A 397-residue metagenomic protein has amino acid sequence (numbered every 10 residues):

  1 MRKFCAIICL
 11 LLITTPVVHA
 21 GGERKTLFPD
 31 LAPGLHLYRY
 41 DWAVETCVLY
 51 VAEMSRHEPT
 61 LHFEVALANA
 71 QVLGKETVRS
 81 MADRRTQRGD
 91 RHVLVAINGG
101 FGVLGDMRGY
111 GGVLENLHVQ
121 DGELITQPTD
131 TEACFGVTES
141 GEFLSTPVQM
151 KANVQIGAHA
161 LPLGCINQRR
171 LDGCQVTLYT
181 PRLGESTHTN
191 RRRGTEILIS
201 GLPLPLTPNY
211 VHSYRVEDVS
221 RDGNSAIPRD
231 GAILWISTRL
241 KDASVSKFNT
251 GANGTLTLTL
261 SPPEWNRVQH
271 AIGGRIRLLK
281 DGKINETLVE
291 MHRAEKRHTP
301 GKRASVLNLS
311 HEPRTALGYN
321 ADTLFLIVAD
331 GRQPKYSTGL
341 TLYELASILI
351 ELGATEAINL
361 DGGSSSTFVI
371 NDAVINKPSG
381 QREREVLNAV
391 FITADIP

Functional and structural regions predicted by a protein language model:
F4-I13: Sec-dependent N-terminal signal peptides
I13-H19: C-terminal segment of classical bacterial N-terminal signal peptides
H19-P397: Gly/Ser/Thr/Pro-rich low-complexity, intrinsically disordered segments
